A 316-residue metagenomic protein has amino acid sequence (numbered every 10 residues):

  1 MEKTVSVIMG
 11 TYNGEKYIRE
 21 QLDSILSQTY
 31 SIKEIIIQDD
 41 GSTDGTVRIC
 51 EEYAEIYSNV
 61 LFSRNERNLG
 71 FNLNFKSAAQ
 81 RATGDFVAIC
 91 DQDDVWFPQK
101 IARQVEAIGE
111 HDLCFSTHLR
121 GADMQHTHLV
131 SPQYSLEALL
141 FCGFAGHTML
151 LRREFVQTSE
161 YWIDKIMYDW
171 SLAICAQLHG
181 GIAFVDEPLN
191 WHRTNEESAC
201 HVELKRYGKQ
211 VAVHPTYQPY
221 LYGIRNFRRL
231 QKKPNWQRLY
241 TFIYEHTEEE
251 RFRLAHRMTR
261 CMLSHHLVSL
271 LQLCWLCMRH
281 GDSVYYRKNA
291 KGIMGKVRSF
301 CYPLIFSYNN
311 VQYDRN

Functional and structural regions predicted by a protein language model:
K3-S6, E34, S171: Cell-envelope/extracellular polymer assembly enzymes that use nucleotide-activated donors
G14-S27: Short, well-formed alpha-helical segments that are part of the catalytic scaffolds of diverse glycosyltransferases
D39-R48, R67, D91: A conserved acidic beta->alpha catalytic loop
N65-A82: Glycine-rich, basic loop-to-helix element that forms the pyrophosphate-binding segment of sugar-nucleotide handling
Q80, P132-K209: Conserved nucleotide-sugar donor-binding catalytic segment
V87: Short aromatic/hydrophobic "clamp" motif used to bind/position activated sugar donors
Q99-T127: Conserved donor NDP-sugar-binding/catalytic core segment of glycosyltransferases
K165, S171, L178, P188-N316: C-terminal subregions of glycosyltransferases and related glycan-biosynthesis enzymes
